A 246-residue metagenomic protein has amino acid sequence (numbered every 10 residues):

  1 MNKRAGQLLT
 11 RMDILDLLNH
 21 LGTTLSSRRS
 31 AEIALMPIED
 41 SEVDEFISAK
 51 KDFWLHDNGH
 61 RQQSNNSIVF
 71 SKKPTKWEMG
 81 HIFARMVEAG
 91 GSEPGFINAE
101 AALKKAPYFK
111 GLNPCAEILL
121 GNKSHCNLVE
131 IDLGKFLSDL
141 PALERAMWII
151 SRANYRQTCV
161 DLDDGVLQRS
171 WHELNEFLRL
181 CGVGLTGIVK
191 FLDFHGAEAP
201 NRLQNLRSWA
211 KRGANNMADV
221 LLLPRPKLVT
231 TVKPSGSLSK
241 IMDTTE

Functional and structural regions predicted by a protein language model:
M1, E88-H195: Function-dense linear segments that define catalytic or interfacial modules in macromolecule-processing proteins
K3-D16, L25-M36, T158-H172, E198-Q204 (+1 more regions): Flexible, glycine/charged-enriched surface loops at secondary-structure junctions
K3-R4, H20-P107, G182-K211: Conserved, charged catalytic cores of large soluble enzymes
R11-T23, L35-F46, A99-K105, L167-L185 (+2 more regions): A glycine-rich phosphate-binding loop feature that marks nucleotide/adenosyl-phosphate handling sites
R28, V87-G90, L119-L120, L221-P224 (+1 more regions): Solvent-exposed alpha-helices and their adjacent loops that cap or buttress functional pockets in soluble metabolic
S67-P74, A153, Q157-G165, R207-A218: A short, flexible low-complexity segment enriched in Lys/Arg and Gly/Pro that occurs in N-terminal basic tails
I82-M86, P114-A116, L174-F177, N216-D219 (+1 more regions): Generic recognition of flexible, low-complexity loop/linker segments
A210-S237, D243-E246: Flexible, glycine/threonine-enriched loop-and-boundary segments that flank and lead into catalytic domains of large
